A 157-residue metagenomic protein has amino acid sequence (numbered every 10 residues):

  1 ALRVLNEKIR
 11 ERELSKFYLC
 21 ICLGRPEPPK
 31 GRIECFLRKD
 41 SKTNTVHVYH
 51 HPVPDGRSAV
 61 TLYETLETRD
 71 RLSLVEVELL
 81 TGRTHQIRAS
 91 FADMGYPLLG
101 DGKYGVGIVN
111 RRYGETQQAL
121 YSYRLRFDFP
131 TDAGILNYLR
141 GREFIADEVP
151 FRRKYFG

Functional and structural regions predicted by a protein language model:
L2-E7, C22-S73, F129, A133-I135 (+2 more regions): Glycine- and acidic-residue-rich catalytic/RNA-contacting loop of pseudouridine synthases
I9-K16: A short alpha->loop->secondary-structure connector
Y18, S73-V75, Y121-Y123: Short beta-strand micro-motifs in enzyme catalytic cores
C20, Y63, I87, L125: Residue-level signal for inorganic ion chemistry
L23, V77-L80: A structural micro-motif recognizing beta-strand termini and the immediately following turn/loop segments
F36, I87-F91: PAPS/PAP-binding and catalytic site of the sulfotransferase fold
L80, S90-G157: Pseudouridine synthases involved in rRNA/tRNA modification
